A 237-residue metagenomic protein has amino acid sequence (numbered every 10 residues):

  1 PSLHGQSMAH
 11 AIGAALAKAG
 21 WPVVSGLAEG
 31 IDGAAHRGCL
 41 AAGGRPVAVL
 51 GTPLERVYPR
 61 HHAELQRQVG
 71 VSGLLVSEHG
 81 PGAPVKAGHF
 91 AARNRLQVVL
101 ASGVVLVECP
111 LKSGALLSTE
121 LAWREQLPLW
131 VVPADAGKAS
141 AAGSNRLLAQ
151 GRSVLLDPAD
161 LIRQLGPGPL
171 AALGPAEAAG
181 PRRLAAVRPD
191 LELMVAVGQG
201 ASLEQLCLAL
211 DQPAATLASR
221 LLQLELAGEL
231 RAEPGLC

Functional and structural regions predicted by a protein language model:
P1-C237: Glycine-biased, small-residue-rich flexible motifs in mid-sequence functional cores and linkers
